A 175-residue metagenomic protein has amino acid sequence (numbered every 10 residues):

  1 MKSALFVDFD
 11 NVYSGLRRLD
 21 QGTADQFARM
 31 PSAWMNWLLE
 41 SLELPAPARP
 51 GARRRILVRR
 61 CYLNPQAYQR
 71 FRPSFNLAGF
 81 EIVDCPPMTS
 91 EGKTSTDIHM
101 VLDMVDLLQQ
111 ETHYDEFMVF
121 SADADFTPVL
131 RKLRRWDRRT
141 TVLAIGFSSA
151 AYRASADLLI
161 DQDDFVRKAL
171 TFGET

Functional and structural regions predicted by a protein language model:
M1-H99, Q109, R134, R139 (+1 more regions): Domain-level signal for Mg2+-assisted phosphodiester chemistry and nucleotide/NA-binding surfaces in nucleic-acid
D8, C61, M104, V119 (+2 more regions): A residue-level signal for conserved active-site and pocket-lining positions in enzyme catalytic cores
A48-R53, V105-Q110, V129-R131, D164-A169: A general structural signal for short secondary-structure boundary/capping elements
R55-L57, H113, S155: Short loop/turn motifs at secondary-structure junctions
R70, D103, P128-V129, A151: Phosphate- and divalent-cation-binding pockets in alpha/beta enzyme and binding domains that engage nucleotide-derived
S95-I98, Q110-A150, D157: Active-site histidine-anchored catalytic micro-motif
Q109-M118, R167-T175: Short, basic, helix/turn surface patches
A151-T175: C-terminal helix of von Willebrand factor
